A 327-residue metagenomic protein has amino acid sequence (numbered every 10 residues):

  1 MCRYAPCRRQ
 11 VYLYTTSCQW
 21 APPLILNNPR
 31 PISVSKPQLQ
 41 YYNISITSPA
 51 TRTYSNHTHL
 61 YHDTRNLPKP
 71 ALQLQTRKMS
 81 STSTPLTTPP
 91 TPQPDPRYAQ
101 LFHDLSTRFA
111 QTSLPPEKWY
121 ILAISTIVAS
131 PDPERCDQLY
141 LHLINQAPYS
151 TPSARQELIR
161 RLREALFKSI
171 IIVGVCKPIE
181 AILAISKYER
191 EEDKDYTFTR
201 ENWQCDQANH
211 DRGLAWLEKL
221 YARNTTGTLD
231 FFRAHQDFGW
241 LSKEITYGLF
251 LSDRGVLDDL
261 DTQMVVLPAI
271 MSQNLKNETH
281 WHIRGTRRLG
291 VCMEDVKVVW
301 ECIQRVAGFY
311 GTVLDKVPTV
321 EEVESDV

Functional and structural regions predicted by a protein language model:
M1-M79: N-terminal mitochondrial targeting presequence
C2-R3, C7, Q75-D258, M293 (+1 more regions): Acidic, glycine/proline-rich low-complexity segments that act as flexible tails and inter-domain linkers
T16-C18, Q38, E117, E201 (+2 more regions): Short, low-complexity intrinsically disordered segments
N27-N28, N43, N56, N66-K69 (+5 more regions): Detector for Asparagine
D258-M271, L275-V327: Alpha-helical oligomerization segments
